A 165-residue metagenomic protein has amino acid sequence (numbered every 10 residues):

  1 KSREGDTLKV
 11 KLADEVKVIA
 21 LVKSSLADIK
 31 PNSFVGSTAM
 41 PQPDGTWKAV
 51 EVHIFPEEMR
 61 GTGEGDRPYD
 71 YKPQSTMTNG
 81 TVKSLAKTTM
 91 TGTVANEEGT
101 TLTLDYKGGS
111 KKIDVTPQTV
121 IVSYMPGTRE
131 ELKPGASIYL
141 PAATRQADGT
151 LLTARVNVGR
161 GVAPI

Functional and structural regions predicted by a protein language model:
K1-I165: Short, flexible, surface-exposed loop segments at domain boundaries
